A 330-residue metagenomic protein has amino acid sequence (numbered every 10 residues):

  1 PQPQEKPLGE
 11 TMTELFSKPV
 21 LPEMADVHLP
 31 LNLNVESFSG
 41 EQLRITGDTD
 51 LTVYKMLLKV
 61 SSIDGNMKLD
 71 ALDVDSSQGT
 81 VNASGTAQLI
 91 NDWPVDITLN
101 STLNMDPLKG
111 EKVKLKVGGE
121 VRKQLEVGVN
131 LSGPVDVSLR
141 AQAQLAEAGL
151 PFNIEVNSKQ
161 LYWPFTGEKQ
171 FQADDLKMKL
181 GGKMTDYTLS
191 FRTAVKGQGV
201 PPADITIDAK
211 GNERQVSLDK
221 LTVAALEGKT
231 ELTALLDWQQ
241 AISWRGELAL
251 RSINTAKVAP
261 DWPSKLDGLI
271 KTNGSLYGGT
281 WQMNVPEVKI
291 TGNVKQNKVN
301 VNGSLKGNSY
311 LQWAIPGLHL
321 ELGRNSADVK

Functional and structural regions predicted by a protein language model:
P1, S17, T46-K59, V74-S84 (+9 more regions): Amphipathic hydrophobic-ligand
P1-G65, S76, G85-I90: Secondary-structure transition motifs
E36-S37, S61-N66, D92-T98, G118-K123 (+8 more regions): Flexible, solvent-exposed coil segments and beta strand-coil junctions, predominantly the extracellular/periplasmic
F38-L43, N66-V74, D96-L103, K123-L131 (+4 more regions): Transmembrane beta-strand segments that form the barrel wall of outer-membrane beta-barrel proteins
D64, L89-N91, M105-P107, G119-V121 (+8 more regions): Outer-membrane beta-barrel strand-turn architecture
A71, A83, I97-L99, V129 (+5 more regions): Membrane-embedded beta-strand positions of outer-membrane beta-barrel proteins
G79, W93-V95, K123-L125, V135 (+10 more regions): Outer-envelope beta-barrel architecture signal
A87-D106, A148-L150, I154-F165, K229-T230 (+1 more regions): Long amphipathic alpha-helical scaffold regions
